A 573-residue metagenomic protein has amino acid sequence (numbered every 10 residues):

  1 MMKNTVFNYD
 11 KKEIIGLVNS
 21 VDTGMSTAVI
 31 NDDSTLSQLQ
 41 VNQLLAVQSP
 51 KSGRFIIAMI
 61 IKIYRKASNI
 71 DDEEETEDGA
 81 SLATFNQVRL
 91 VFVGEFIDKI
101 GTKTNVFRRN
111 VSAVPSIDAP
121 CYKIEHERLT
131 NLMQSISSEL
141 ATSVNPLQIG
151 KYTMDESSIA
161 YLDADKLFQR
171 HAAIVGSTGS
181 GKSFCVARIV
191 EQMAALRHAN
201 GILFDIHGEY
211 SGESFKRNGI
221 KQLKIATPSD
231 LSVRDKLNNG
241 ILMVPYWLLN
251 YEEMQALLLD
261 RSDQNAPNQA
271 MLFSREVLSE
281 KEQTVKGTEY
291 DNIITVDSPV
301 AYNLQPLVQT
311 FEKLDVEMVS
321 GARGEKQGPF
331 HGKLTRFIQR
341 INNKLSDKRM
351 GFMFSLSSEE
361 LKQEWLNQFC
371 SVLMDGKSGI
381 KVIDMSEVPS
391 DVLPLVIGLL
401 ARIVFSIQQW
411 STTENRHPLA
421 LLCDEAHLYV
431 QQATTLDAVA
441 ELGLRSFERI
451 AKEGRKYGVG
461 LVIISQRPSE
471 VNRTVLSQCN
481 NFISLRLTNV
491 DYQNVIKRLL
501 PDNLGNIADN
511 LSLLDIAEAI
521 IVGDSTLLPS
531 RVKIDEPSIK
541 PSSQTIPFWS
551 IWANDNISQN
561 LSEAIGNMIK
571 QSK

Functional and structural regions predicted by a protein language model:
M1-V175, C185-I189, E414-H417, Q432-T435 (+1 more regions): Basic- and hydrophobic-enriched, low-structure N-terminal and domain-boundary segments that flank ATP-binding catalytic
V144-D230, R473, I521, I551-N554 (+1 more regions): Glycine-rich phosphate-binding loop of nucleotide-binding enzymes
Q192-A195, V404-Q409, L442-V462, L504-G505: Substrate-engagement module of ASCE P-loop NTPases
H198-I202, S378-I380, R416-A420, Y457-V462: Loop/turn-to-beta-strand initiation segments
G208-E213, M243-S446: P-loop NTPase motor domains
K224-S229, V244, L248, C479-D491: Conserved AAA+ ATPase "SRH/arginine-finger" region at the nucleotide-binding site
R449-E453, Y457-D535: Conserved ATP-driven motor cores of ASCE-family P-loop NTPases powering translocation/secretion/packaging/pilus
A517-K573: Conserved P-loop NTPase motor module
